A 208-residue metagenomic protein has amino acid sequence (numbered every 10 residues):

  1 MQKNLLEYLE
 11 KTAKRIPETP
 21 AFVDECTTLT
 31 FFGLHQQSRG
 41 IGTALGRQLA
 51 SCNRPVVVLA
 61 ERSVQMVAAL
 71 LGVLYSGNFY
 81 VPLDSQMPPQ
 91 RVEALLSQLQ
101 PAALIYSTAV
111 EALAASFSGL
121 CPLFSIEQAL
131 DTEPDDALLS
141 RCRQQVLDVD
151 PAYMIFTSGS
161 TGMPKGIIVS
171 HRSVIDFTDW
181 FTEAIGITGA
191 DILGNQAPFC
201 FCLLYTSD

Functional and structural regions predicted by a protein language model:
M1-I175, I185-G186, D208: Carrier-protein-dependent adenylate-forming modules in NRPS/ANL systems
P55, A190-G194: Gly/Ser/Thr-rich phosphate-binding loops and adjoining beta-strand/alpha-helix segments that form adenosine-phosphate
A69, N195-Q196: Short glycine/serine/threonine-enriched helix-capping/active-site loop that flanks the nucleotide-sugar donor pocket
P82, G194-N195: Short catalytic-loop micro-motif centered on adjacent basic/acidic residues
F177-F181: Conserved N-terminal segment of class I S-adenosyl-L-methionine
C202-D208: Residue-level detector of conserved catalytic or cofactor/ligand-binding positions in enzyme active sites
